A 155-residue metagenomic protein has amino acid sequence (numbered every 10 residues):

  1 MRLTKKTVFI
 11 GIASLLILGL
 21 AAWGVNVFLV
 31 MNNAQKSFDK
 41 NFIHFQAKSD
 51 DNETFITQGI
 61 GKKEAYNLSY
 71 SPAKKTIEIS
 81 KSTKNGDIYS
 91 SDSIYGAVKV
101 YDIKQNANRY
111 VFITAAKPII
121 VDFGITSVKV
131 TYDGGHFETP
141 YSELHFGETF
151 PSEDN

Functional and structural regions predicted by a protein language model:
M1-K5: Short, Lys/Arg-rich N-terminal segment immediately upstream of the first membrane anchor
V8-F9, D51, E78, N108: Intrinsically disordered, low-complexity segments enriched in glycine/proline and serine/threonine
I10-N26: Hydrophobic membrane-insertion alpha-helices, especially the h-region of bacterial N-terminal signal peptides
A13, N32, F42, Q46-S49 (+3 more regions): Prokaryotic Sec-type signal peptides and long signal-anchor helices with extended Leu/Ile/Val-rich h-regions
A22-G96: N-terminal export/targeting and maturation segments
T57, S82-N155: Extracytoplasmic electrostatic interaction patches
